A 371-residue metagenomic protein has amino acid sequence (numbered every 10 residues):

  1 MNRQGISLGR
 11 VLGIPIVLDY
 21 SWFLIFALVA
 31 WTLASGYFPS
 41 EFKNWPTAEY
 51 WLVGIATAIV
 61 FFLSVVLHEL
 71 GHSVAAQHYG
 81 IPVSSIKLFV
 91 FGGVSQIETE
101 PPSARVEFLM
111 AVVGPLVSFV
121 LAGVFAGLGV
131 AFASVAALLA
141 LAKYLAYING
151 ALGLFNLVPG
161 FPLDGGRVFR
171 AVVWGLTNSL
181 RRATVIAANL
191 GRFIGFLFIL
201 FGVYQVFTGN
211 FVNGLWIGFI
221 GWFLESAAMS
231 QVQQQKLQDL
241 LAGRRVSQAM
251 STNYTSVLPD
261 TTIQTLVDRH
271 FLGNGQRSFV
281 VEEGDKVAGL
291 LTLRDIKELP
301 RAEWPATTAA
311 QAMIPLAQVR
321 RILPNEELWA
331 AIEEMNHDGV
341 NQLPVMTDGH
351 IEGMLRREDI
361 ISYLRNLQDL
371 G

Functional and structural regions predicted by a protein language model:
M1-T308, M313-Q342, M346-I351, R357-Y363 (+1 more regions): Hydrophobic transmembrane alpha-helices and their immediate loop junctions in multi-pass integral membrane proteins
